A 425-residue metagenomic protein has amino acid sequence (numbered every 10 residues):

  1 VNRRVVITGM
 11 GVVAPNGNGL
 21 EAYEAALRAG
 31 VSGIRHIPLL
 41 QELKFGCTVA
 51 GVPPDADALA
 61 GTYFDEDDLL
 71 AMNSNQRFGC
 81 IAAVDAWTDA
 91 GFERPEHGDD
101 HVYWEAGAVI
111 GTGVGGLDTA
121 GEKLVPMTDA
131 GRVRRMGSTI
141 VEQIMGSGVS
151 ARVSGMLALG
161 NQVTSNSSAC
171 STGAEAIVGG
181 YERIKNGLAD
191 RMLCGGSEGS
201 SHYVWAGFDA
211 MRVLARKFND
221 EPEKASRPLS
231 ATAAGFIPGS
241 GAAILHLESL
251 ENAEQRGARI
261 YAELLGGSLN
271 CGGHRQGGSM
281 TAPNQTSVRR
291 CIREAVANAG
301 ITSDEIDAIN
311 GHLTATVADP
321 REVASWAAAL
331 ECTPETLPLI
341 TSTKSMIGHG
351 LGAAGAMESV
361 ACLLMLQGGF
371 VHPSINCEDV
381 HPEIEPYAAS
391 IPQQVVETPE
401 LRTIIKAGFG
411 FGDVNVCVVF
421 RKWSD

Functional and structural regions predicted by a protein language model:
V1-D68, A90, E251-E263, V360-S374 (+1 more regions): ACP-dependent fatty acid/polyketide chain-elongation machinery
R4-T8, R35-H36, E221-A299, D307-A308 (+1 more regions): Condensing-enzyme catalytic core mediating Claisen C-C bond formation in acyl metabolism
Q41-L43, A71-Q76, H101-Y103, S138-G146 (+4 more regions): Active-site nucleophile and cofactor-binding loops and adjacent substrate-binding regions of central metabolic enzymes
G79-F92, G146-V149, S154-L157, V163-S197 (+4 more regions): Active-site-proximal alpha-helical scaffold in enzymes
A86-V102, A253-I260, C291-A308, L330-P334: Phosphate/pyrophosphate-binding loops at sites that engage ATP/ADP/AMP, CoA/4′-phosphopantetheine, polyphosphate
T112-T164, A210-A215, A318-T333: Active-site-proximal gating segment of KS-fold condensing enzymes and close homologs
A130-G137, V178, E182, G199-Q255 (+1 more regions): Glycine-/small-residue-rich "gating" segment that lines the acyl/pantetheine channel and substrate pocket
L188-A234, L269-A282, G311-P320, T336-A388: Acyl-CoA/ACP chain-elongation machinery
